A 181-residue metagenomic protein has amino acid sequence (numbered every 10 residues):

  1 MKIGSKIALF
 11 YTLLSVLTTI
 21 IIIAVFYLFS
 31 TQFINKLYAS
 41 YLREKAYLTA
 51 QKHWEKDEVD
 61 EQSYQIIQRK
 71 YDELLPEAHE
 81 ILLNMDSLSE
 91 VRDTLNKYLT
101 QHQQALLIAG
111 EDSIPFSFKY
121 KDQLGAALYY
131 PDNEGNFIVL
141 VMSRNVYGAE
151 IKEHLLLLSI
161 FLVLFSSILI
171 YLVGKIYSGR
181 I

Functional and structural regions predicted by a protein language model:
M1-D86: Juxtamembrane segments flanking the first transmembrane helix of membrane-anchored signal-transduction proteins
M1-Y38, I138-I181: Alpha-helical transmembrane segments of membrane proteins, especially the N-terminal anchoring helices and early TM
T100-L158: Extracytoplasmic
